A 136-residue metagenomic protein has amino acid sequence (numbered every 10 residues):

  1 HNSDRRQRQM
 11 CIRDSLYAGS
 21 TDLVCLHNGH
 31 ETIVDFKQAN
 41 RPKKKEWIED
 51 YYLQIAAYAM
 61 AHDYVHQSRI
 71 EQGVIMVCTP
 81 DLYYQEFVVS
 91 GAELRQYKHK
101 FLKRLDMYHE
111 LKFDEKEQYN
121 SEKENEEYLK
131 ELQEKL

Functional and structural regions predicted by a protein language model:
H1-I12: Single conserved hydrophobic/aromatic residue that forms the stacking wall/gate of nucleotide- or nucleobase-binding
R5-Q7, C25, Q38, H66 (+4 more regions): Low-complexity, compositionally biased segments
R13-L111: Mg2+/Mn2+-dependent nuclease catalytic core
K103-L136: Charged phosphate-binding loop/patch that engages nucleotide di/tri-phosphates or the phosphate backbone of nucleic
